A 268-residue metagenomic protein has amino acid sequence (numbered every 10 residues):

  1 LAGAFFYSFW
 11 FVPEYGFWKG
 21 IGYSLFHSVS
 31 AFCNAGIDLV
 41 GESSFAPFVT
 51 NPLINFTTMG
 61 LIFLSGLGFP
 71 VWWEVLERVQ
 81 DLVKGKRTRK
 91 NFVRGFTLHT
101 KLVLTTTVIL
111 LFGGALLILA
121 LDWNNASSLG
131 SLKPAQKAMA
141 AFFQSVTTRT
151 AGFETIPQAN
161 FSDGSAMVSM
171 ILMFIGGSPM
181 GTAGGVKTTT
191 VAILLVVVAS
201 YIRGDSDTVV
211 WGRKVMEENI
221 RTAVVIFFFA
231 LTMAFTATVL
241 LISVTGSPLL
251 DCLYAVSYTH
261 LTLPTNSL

Functional and structural regions predicted by a protein language model:
L1-L268: Membrane-proximal intracellular helices of multi-pass ion channels
